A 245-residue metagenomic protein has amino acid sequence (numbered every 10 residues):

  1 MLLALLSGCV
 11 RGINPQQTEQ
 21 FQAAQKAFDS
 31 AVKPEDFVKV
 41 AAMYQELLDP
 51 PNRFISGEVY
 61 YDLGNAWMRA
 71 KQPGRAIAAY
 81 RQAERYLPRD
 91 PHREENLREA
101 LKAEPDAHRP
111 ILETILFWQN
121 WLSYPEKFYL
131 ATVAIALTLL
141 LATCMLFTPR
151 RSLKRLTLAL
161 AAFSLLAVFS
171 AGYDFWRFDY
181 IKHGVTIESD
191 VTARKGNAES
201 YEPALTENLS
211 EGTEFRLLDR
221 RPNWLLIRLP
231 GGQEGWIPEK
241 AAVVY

Functional and structural regions predicted by a protein language model:
Q25, D29-V32, N65, E99: Residue-level recognition of tetratricopeptide repeat
D29, T186-L217, P222: Beta-loop motif signature
P34-F37, P73, D90: TPR-repeat structural position
D106-T148: Membrane-embedded alpha-helical segments of integral membrane proteins
S152-Y180: Internal/C-terminal transmembrane anchor helices
